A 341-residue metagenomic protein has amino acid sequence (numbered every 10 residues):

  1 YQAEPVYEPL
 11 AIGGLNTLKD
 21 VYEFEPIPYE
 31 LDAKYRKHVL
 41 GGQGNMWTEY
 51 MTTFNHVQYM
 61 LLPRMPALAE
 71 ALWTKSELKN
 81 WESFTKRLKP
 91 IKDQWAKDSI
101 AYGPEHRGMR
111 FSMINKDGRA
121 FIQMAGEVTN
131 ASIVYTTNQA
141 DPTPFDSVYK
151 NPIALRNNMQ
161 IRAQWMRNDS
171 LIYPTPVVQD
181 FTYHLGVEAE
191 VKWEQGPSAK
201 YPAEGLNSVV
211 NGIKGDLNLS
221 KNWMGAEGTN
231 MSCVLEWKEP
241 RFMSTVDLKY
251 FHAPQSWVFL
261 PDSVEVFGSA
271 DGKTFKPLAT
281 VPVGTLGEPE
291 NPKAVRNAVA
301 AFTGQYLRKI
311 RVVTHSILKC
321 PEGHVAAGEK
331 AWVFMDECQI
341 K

Functional and structural regions predicted by a protein language model:
Y1-Q123: Flexible, acidic glycine-rich loops studded with aromatic residues
K37-G41, R119, N130, K150 (+4 more regions): Active-site lining segments that contact anionic ligands and/or coordinate catalytic metals
M65, I172-P174, E322-G328: Beta-sandwich strand segments
M65, Y135, A163, V246 (+1 more regions): Hydrophobic, well-ordered secondary-structure elements that form the walls of internal hydrophobic environments
K79, T85-S232, F251, L260: Short, compositionally stereotyped local motifs that mark structural "simplifiers"
L155, T285-P292: Short proline/glycine- and polar residue-rich coil/turn motifs
L217-A279, A294-K341: Aromatic, loop-rich ligand-recognition surfaces of beta-strand-rich domains
P277-G287: Solvent-exposed serine/threonine-rich low-complexity stretches and specific carbohydrate-binding patches
